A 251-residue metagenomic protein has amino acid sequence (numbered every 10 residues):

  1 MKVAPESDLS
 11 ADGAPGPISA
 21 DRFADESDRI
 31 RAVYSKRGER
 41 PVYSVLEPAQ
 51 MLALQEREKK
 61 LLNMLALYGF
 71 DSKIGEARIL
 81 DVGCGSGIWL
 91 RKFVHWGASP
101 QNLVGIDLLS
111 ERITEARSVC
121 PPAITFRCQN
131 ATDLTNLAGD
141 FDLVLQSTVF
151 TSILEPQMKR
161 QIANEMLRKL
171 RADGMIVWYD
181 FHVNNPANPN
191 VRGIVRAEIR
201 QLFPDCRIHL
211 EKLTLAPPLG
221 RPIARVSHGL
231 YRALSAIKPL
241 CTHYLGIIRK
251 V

Functional and structural regions predicted by a protein language model:
M1-S44: N-terminal, positively charged/glycine-rich alpha-helical extensions of SAM-dependent methyltransferases
L54-G75, K92: Conserved alpha-helix/loop element of class I SAM-dependent methyltransferases that forms part of the SAM/SAH-binding
L80, S86-D133: Class I SAM-dependent methyltransferase SAM/SAH-binding core
T132-V144: A short acidic, Gly/Pro-enriched loop at the edge of an enzyme's catalytic core that lines a small-molecule cofactor
L143-Q157: A short SAM/SAH-binding and catalytic strip from SAM-dependent methyltransferases
R160-A172: A short glycine-rich, Lys/Arg-flanked "PGG" loop and its adjoining helix->strand segment in the class I
D173-D180: Conserved beta-strand signature within the Rossmann-like core of class I S-adenosyl-L-methionine
A197, E211-V251: A C-terminal cap/extension of S-adenosyl-L-methionine-dependent methyltransferases that defines the acceptor-substrate
